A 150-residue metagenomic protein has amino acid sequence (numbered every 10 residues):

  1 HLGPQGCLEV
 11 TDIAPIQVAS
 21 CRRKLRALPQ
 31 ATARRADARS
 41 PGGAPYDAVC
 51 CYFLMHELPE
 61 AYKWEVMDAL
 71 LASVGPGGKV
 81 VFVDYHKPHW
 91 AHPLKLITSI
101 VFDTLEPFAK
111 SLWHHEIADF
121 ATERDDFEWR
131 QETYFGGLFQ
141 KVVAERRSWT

Functional and structural regions predicted by a protein language model:
H1-S40: Class I SAM-dependent methyltransferase SAM/SAH-binding core
G3, L58-P59, V74-P76: Helix-to-beta-strand junctions that scaffold the AdoMet/dcAdoMet cofactor pocket in Class I SAM-dependent enzymes
C7, G77-K79: Short glycine-centered segments of the SAM/dcSAM-binding site in methyltransferase folds
R39-V49: A short acidic, Gly/Pro-enriched loop at the edge of an enzyme's catalytic core that lines a small-molecule cofactor
D47-Y62: A short SAM/SAH-binding and catalytic strip from SAM-dependent methyltransferases
W64, V81-D125, W129-F139: C-terminal alpha-helical "lid/dimerization" subdomain adjacent to the S-adenosyl-L-methionine
W64-P76: A short glycine-rich, Lys/Arg-flanked "PGG" loop and its adjoining helix->strand segment in the class I
V142-T150: C-terminal lobe and adjacent flexible extensions of AdoMet/dcAdoMet transferase-like proteins
